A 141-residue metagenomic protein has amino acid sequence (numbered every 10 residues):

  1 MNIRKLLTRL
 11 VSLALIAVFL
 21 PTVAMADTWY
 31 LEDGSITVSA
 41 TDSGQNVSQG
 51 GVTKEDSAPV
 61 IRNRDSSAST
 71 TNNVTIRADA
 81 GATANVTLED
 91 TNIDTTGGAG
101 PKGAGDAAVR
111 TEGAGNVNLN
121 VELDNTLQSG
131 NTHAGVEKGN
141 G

Functional and structural regions predicted by a protein language model:
M1-K5: N-terminal secretory signal peptides that target proteins for export/translocation
T8-S12, I16, M25-G141: A composition-driven surface/loop motif
F19-P21: N-terminal signal peptide c-region/cleavage motif recognized by signal peptidases
